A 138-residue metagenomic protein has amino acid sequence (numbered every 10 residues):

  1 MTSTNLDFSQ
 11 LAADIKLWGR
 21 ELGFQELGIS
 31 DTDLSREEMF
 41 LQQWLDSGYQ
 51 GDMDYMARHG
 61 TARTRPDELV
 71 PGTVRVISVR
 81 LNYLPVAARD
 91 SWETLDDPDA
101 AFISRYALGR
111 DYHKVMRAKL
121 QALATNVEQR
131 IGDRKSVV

Functional and structural regions predicted by a protein language model:
M1-V138: Auxiliary alpha/beta "docking" domains used to position bulky ligands
